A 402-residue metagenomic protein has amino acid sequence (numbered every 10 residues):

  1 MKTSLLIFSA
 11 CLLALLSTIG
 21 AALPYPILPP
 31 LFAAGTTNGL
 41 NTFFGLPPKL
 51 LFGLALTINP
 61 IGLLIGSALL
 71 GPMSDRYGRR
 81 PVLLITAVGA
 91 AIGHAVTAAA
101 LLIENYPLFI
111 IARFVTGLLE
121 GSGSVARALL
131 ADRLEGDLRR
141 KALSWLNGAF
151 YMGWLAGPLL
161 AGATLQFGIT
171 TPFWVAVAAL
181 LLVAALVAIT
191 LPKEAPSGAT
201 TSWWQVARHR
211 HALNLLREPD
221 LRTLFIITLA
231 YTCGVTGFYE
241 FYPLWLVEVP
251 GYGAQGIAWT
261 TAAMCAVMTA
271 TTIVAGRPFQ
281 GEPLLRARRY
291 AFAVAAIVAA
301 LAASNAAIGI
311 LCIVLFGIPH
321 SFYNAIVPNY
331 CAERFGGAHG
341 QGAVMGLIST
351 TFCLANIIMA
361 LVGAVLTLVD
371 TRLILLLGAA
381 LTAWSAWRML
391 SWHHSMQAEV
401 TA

Functional and structural regions predicted by a protein language model:
M1-K2, P192-F225: Juxtamembrane intracellular "pre-TM" segments in multi-pass secondary transporters
L15, Y106-G121, I308-F322: Hydrophobic core of transmembrane alpha-helices in multi-pass small-molecule transporters, especially MFS/SLC-type
P26-K49, E240-G256: Short amphipathic helix-loop junctions that connect adjacent transmembrane helices in Major Facilitator Superfamily/SLC
G53-G71, A262-I273: Central cavity-lining transmembrane alpha-helices of secondary-active solute carriers, predominantly the Major
I65-G78, T271-P283, T367: Helix-to-loop junctions at the C-terminal end of transmembrane segments in multipass secondary transporters
V88-I103, A293-S304: C-terminal ends and interior cores of transmembrane alpha-helices in multi-pass membrane transporters/permeases
A112-F150: Cytoplasmic helix-loop-helix junction between adjacent transmembrane helices in 12-TM secondary transporters
G121-L134, F322-G336: Intracellular juxtamembrane helix-capping segments at the cytosolic ends of symmetry-related transmembrane helices
